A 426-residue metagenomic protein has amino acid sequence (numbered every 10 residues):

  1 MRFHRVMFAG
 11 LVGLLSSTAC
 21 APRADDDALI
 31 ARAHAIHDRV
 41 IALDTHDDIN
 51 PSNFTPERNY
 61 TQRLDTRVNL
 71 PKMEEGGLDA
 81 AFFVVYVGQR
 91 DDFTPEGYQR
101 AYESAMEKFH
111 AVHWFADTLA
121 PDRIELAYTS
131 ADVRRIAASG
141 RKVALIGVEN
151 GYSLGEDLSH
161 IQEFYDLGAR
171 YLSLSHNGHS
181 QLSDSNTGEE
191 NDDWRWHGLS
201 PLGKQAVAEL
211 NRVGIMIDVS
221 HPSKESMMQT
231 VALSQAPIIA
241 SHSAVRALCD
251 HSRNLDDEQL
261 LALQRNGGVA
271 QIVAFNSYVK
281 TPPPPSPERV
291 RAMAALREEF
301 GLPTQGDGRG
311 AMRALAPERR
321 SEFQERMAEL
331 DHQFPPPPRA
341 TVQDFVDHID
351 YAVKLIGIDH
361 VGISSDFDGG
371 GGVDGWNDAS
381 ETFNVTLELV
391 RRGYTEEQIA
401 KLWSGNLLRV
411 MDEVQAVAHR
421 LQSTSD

Functional and structural regions predicted by a protein language model:
M1-R5: Positively charged n-region of N-terminal signal peptides that target proteins for export
M7-S17: Bacterial N-terminal signal peptides
C20-W196, D250-D426: N-terminal hydrophobic targeting/anchoring segments and the immediately downstream early-domain regions of hydrolases
A42-I49, P222, A240-A244: Histidine-centered catalytic micro-motifs
W194-N211, T230-A240: Alpha-helix-loop-beta-strand connector modules within alpha/beta enzyme cores
R195-L202, D218-S223, L255: Short, contiguous, pocket-lining structural segments that sit at or immediately flank catalytic/ligand-binding sites
Q205-V219, E225-Q229, Q259-R265: Substrate-binding cleft of carbohydrate-active enzyme catalytic domains
K224-E225, V245-A247, N276-V279: Short, catalytically relevant binding-site loops at active-site mouths
